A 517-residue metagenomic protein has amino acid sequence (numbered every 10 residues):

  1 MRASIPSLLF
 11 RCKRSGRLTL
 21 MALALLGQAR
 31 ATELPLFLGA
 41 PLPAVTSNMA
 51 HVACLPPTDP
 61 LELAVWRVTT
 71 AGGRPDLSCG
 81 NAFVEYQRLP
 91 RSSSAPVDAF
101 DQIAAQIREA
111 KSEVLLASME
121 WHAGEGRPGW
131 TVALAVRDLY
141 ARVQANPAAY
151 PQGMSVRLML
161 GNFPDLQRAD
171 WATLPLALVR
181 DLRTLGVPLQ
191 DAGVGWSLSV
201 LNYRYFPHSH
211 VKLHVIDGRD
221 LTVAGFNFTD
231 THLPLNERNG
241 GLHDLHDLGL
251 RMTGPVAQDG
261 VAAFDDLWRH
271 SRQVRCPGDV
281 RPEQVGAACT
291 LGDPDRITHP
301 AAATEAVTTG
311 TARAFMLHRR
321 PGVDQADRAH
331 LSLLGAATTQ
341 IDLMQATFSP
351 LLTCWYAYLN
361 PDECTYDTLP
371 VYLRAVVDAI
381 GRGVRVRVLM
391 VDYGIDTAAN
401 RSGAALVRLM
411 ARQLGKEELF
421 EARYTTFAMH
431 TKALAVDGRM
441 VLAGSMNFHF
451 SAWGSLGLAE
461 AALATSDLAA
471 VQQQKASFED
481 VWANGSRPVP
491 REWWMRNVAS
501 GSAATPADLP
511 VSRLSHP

Functional and structural regions predicted by a protein language model:
M1, A29-T32: Non-Sec secretion/translocation targeting segments of pathogen effectors
M1-C12: N-terminal secretory signal peptides that target proteins for export/translocation
A3, L18-L20, N202, A422: Residue-level detector of transmembrane insertion/anchoring sites
G16-G27: Bacterial N-terminal signal peptides
T32-P517: Charged, low-complexity intrinsically disordered terminal segments
